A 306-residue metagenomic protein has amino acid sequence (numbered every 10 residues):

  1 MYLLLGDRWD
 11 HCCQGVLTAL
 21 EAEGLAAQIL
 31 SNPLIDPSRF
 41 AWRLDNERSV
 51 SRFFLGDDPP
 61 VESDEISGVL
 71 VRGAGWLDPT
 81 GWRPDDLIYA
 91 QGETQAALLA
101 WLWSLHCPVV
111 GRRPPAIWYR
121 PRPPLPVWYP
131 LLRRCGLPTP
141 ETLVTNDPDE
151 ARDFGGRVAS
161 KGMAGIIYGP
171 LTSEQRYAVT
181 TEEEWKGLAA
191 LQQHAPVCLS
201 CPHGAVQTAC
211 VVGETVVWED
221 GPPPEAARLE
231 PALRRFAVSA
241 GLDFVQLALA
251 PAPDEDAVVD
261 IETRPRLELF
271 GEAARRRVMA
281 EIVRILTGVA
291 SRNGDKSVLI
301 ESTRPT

Functional and structural regions predicted by a protein language model:
M1-L3: Extreme N-terminal starter segment of soluble prokaryotic enzymes
D7-A19, L30-P138: Conserved N-proximal alpha/beta basic substrate-recognition cap immediately N-terminal to, or forming the N-lobe
D45-R48, G56-D57, V211-V216, P251-D254: Short acidic-glycine loop/turn motifs at beta-strand connectors
W118-G169: Loop-centered beta-sheet repeat module
E141, V197-C198, F244-L247: A short linear hydrophobic-aromatic micro-motif
A151-A240: Phosphate-binding site of ATP-dependent enzymes
V238-L242, P251-T306: C-terminal active-site "lid" helix and adjoining low-complexity regulatory extension at the edge of ATP-using catalytic
